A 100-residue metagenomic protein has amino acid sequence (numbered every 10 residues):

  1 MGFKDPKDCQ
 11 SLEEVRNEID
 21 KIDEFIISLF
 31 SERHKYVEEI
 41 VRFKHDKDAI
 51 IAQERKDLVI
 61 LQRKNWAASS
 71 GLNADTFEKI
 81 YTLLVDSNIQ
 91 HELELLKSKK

Functional and structural regions predicted by a protein language model:
M1-K100: Domain-level signature for soluble enzymes in the chorismate/prephenate branch of the shikimate pathway
